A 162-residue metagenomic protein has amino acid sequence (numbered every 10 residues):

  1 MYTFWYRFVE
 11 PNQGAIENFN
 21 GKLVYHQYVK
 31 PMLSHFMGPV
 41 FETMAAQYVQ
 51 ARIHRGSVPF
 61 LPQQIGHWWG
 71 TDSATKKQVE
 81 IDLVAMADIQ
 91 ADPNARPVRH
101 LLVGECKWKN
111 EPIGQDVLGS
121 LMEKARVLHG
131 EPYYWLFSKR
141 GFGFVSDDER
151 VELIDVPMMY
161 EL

Functional and structural regions predicted by a protein language model:
M1-Q78: Accessory nucleic acid-recognition modules appended to NTPase machines
Y6, Q50-H54, D88-I89, W108-E111 (+1 more regions): Hydrophobic alpha-helix feature that most strongly marks membrane-spanning transmembrane helices and their immediate
P11, D92, G143: Flexible, glycine-rich phosphate/dinucleotide-binding loops and adjacent beta-alpha linkers at cofactor/substrate
A46, G70-A74, I81, M86 (+2 more regions): Terminal low-complexity regulatory extensions
V49, I81-N110, L121, Y134: Conserved catalytic cores of phosphodiester-cleaving nucleases, focusing on short active-site segments
A74-V79, A95-R99, V127-G130: A structural signal for short secondary-structure junctions
G114-W135, F142-V145: Short, charged, amphipathic alpha-helix that recurs within catalytic cores of restriction-modification and other
Y133-L162: Domain-level recognition of nuclease-like catalytic cores that cleave nucleotide substrates
